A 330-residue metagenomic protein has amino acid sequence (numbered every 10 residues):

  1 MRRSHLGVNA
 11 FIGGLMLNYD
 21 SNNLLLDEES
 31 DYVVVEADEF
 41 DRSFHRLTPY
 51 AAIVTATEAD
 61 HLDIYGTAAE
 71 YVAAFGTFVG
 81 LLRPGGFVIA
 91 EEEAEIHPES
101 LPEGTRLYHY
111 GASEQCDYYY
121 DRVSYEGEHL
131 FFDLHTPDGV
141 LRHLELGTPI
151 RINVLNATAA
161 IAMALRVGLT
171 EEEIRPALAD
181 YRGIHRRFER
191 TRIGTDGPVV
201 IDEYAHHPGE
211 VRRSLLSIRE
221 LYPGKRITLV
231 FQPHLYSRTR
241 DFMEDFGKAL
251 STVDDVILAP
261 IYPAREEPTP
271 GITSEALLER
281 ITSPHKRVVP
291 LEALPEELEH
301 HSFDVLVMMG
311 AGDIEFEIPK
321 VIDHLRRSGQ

Functional and structural regions predicted by a protein language model:
R3, L25-S30, P49-V200, E275-E279 (+1 more regions): Acidic, Mg2+-coordinating active-site environments of NTP-dependent enzymes
H5-N18: Short beta-strand-centered segment that lines the nucleotide-binding/catalytic pocket of NTP-utilizing
A10, A90, L229-F231, L258 (+1 more regions): Structural beta-sheet core signal
D31-F40, V200-H206: Switch II (G3) loop of P-loop NTPases
D63-E70, R238-T239, E266-P270, F316-I318: Glycine/threonine-rich flexible loop motifs
I184, G209, L216-S283: Active-site beta-alpha connecting loops in nucleotide-dependent enzymes
H285-E292: Short acidic-hydrophobic, aromatic-tinged amphipathic segments that line or gate anion-handling sites
A293-H324: A glycine-rich beta-strand to alpha-helix segment that forms a phosphate/ribose-binding loop at ligand/cofactor sites
